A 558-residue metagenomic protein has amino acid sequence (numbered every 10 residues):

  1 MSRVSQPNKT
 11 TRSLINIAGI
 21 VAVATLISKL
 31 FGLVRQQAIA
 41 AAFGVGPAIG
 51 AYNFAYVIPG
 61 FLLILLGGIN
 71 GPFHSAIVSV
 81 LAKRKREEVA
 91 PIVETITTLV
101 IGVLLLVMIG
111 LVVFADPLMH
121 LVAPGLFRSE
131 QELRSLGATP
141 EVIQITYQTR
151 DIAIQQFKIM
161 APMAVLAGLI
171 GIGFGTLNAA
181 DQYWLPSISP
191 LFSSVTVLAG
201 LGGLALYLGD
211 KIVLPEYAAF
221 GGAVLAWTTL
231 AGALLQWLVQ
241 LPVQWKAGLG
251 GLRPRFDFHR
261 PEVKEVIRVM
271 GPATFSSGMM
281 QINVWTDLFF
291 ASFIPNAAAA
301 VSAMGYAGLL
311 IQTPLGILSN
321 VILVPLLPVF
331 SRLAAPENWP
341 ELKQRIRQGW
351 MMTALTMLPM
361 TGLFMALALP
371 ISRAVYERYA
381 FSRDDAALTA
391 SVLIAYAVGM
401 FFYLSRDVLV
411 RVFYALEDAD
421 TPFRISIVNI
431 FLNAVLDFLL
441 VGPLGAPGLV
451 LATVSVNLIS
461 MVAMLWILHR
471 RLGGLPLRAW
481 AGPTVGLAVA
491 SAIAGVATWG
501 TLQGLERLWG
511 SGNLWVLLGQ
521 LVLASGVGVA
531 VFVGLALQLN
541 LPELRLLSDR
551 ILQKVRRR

Functional and structural regions predicted by a protein language model:
M1-R558: Membrane-embedded alpha-helical bundles of multi-pass transporters/translocases, especially carrier/permease families
